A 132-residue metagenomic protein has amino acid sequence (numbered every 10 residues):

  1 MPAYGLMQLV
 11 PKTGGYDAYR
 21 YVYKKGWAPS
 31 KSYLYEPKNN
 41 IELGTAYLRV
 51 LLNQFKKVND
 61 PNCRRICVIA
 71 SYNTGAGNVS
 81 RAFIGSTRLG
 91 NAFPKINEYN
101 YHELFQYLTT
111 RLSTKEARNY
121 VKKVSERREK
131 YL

Functional and structural regions predicted by a protein language model:
M1-Y4, R64-R65: Extracytoplasmic
A3, P11-K12: OB-fold (S1/OB) nucleic-acid-binding surfaces
K12-A46, V50-L132: Non-catalytic cell-wall polysaccharide-engagement segments
